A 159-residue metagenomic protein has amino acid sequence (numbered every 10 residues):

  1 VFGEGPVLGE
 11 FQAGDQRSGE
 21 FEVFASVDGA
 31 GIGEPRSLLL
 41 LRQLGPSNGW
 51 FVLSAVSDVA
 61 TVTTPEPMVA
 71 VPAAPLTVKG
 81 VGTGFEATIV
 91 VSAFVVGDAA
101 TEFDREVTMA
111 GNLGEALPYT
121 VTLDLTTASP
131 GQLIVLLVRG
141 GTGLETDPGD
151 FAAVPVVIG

Functional and structural regions predicted by a protein language model:
G3-P46: Exposed beta-strand-loop-beta-strand "reactive/processing" segments of non-cytosolic proteins
E4-E10, V59-V62, E66-G159: Ser/Thr-rich low-complexity repeats and stalk/linker segments
Q12, I32, L53-V56, D147: Residue-level signal for the start and early helices of compact helical domains
S18-F24, R36-L40, G49-V52, K79 (+2 more regions): Ordered hydrophobic segments in well-structured contexts
E34-E66: Short beta-strand edge/turn micro-motifs at domain boundaries
